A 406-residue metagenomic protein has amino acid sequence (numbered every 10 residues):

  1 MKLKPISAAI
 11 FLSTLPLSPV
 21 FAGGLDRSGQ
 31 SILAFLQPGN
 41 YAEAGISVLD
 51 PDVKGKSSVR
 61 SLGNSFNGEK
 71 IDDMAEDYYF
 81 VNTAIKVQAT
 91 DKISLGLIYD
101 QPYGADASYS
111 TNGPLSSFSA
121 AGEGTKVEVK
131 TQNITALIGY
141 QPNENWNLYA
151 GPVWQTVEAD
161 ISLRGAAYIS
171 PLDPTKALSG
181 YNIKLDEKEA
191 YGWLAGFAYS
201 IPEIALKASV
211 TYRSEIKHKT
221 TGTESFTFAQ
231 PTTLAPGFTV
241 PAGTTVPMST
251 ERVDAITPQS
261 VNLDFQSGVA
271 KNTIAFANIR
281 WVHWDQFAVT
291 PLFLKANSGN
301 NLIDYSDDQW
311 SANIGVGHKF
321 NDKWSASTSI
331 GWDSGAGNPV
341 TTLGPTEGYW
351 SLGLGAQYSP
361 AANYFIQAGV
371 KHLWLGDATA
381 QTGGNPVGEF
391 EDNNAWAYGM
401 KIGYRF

Functional and structural regions predicted by a protein language model:
K2-P102, D106-S110: N-terminal, post-signal peptide beta-strand-biased segments of exported outer-membrane/organellar beta-barrel and other
G23-L25, G55-S57, L62, F80 (+1 more regions): Outer-membrane beta-barrel porins/channels
